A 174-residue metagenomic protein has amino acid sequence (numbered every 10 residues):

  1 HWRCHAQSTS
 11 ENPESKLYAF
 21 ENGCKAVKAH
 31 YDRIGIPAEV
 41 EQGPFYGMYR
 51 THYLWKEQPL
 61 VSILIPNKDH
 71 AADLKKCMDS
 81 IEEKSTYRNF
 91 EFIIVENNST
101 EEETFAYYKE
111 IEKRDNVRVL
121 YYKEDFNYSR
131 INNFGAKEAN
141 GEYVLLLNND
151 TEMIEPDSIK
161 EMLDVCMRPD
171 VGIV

Functional and structural regions predicted by a protein language model:
P13-A38: Catalytic core of nucleotide-sugar-dependent glycosyltransferases
P59-L64, E91: Cell-envelope/extracellular polymer assembly enzymes that use nucleotide-activated donors
I65-K76, Y87, N98-S99: Active-site beta-to-alpha loop of glycosyltransferases that engages the nucleotide-sugar donor
D79-N89: Short, acidic, metal-binding catalytic loop of nucleotide-sugar glycosyltransferases
E96-Y107, E124: A conserved acidic beta->alpha catalytic loop
Y122-A139: Glycine-rich, basic loop-to-helix element that forms the pyrophosphate-binding segment of sugar-nucleotide handling
V144: Short aromatic/hydrophobic "clamp" motif used to bind/position activated sugar donors
T151-V174: Conserved donor NDP-sugar-binding/catalytic core segment of glycosyltransferases
